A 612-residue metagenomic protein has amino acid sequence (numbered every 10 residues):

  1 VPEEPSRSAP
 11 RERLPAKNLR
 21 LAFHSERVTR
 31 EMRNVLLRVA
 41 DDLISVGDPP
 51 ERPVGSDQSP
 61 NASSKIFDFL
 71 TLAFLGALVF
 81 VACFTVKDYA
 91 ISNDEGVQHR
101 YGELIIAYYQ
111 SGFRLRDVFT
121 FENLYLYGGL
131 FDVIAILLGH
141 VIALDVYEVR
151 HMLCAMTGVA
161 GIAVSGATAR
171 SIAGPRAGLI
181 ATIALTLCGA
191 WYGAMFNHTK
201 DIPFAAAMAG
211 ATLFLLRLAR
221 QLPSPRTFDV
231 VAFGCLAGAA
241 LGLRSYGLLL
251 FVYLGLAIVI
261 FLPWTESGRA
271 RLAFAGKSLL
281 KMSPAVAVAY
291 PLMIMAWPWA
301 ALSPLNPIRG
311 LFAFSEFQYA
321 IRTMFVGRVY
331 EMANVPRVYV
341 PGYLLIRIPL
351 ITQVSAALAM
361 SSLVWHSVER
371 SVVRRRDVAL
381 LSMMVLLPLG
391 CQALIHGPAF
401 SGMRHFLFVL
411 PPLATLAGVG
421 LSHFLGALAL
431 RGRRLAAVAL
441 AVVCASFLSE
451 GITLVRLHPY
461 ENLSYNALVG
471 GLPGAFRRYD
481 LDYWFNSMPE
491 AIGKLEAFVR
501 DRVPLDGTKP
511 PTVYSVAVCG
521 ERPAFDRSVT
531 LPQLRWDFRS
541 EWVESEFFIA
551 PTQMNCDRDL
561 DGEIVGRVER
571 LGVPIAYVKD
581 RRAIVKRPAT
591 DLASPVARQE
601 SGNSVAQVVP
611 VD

Functional and structural regions predicted by a protein language model:
S56-P60, A211-V230, A240: Membrane-interface transmembrane helices that cradle and orient dolichyl/undecaprenyl
F67-A73, S165-L187, A206, P223-F228 (+2 more regions): Transmembrane-helix signature of polytopic, membrane-embedded enzymes that assemble or transfer cell-envelope glycans
G76, M152-I172, G210, F214 (+1 more regions): Transmembrane-helix motifs of polytopic, lipid-linked glycan transferases
C83, D88, F131, W297-Q318 (+3 more regions): Catalytic lumenal/periplasmic loop and adjoining terminal transmembrane helix of membrane glycan-assembly enzymes
Q98-S111, L124-G129, V133, H140-A143 (+4 more regions): Transmembrane-lumen/periplasm boundary regions of multi-pass, lipid-linked membrane glycan transferases
Y125, G129, V133, V141-A163 (+3 more regions): Loop-to-helix entry region of an early transmembrane alpha helix in multi-pass inner-membrane enzymes
A181-T186, G193, A209, L213 (+2 more regions): Short helix- or helix-capping micro-motifs that position conserved polar/aromatic residues at function-defining sites
A194, D201-A205, A240-S245, L249 (+3 more regions): Hydrophobic/aromatic-rich transmembrane helices and adjacent perimembrane loops
